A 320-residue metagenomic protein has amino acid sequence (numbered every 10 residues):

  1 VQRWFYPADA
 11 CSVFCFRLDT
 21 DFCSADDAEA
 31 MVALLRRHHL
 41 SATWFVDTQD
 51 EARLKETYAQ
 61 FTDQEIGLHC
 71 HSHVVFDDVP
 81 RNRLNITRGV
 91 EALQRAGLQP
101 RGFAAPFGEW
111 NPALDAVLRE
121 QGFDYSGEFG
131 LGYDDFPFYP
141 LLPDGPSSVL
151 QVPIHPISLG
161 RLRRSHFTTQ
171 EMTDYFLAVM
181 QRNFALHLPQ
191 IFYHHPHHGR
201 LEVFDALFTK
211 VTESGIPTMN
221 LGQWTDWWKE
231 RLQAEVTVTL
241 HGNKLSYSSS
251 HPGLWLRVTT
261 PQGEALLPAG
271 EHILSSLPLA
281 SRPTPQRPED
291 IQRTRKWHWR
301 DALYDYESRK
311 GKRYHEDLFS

Functional and structural regions predicted by a protein language model:
V1-C15, W297, Y304, R309-F319: N-terminal pre-catalytic segment of deacetylase/amide-hydrolase enzymes
Q2, C11-F14, T20-F22, Q121 (+1 more regions): Catalytic grooves of carbohydrate-active enzymes
C11-F14, A25, V32-P140, G145-H166 (+1 more regions): Metal-dependent polysaccharide deacetylase catalytic core of the NodB/CE4 family, i.e., the active-site-bearing domain
T20, D47-T48, H194-H197, S248-H251: Structural motif
W44-Q49, F129-Y133, T218-D226, L267-E271: A generic structural motif
P80-R81, D115-V117, P137-P140, L201-T209 (+1 more regions): Histidine/acidic-residue-rich catalytic or RNA/ligand-binding cores of hydrolases and nuclease-related proteins
W224-P261: Surface beta-strand/loop "capping" patches
V258-E289: N-terminal accessory interaction module
